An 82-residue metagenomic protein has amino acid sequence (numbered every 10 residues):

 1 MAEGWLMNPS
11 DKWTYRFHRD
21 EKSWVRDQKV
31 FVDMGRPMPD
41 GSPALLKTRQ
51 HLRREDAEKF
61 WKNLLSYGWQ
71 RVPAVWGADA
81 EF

Functional and structural regions predicted by a protein language model:
M1-F82: Terminus-proximal functional modules
